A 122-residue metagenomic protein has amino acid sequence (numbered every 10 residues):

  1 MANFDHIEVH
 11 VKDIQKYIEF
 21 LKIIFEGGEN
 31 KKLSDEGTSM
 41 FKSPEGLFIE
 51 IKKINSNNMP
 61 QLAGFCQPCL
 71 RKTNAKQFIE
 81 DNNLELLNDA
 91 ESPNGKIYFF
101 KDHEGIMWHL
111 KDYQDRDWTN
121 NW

Functional and structural regions predicted by a protein language model:
M1-A2, W122: Short, Lys/Arg-enriched, disordered terminal segments
A2, E36, P93-G95: Loop/turn position at the start of each blade in beta-propeller repeats
N3-K12, F41-K42, N57-E80, K96-K101 (+1 more regions): Vicinal oxygen chelate
I7-Y17, G46-E50, N83-L87: Short N-terminal helix-initiation segments at or just after the protein's N-terminus
Y17-I24, G105: Conserved active-site tyrosine of GNAT-family acetyltransferases
I18, E50, P60, Q77-I79 (+2 more regions): Intrinsically disordered, low-complexity acidic/polar segments
G28-A63, M107-Q114: Conserved short beta-strand elements that form part of the metal-binding/catalytic scaffold of enzyme active sites
K31, E80-W122: Vicinal oxygen chelate
